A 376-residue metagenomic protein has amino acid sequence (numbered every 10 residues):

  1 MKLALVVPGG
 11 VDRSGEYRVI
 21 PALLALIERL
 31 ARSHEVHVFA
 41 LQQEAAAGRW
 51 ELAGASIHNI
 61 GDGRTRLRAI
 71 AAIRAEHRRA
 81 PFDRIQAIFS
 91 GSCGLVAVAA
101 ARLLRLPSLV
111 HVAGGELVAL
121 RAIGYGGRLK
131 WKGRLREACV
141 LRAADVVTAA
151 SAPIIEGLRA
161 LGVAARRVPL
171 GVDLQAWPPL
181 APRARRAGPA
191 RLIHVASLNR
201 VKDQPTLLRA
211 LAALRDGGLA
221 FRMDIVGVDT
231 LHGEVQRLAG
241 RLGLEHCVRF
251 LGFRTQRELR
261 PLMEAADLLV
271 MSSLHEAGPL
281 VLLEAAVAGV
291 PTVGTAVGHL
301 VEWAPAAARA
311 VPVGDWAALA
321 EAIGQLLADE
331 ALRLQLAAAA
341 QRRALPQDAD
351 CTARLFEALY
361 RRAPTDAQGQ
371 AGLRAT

Functional and structural regions predicted by a protein language model:
A4-V6, T148, A184-K202, L208-L211 (+1 more regions): Conserved donor-binding/catalytic core segment of Leloir-type glycosyltransferases
E16-A22, P107-L109, V118-C139, L174: Nucleotide-sugar donor phosphate/pyrophosphate-binding loop at the beta->alpha transition of glycosyltransferases
R18-P21, A25, A190, S197-A213 (+3 more regions): A conserved mid-protein helix/loop that constitutes part of the nucleotide-sugar donor-binding site
L141, F253-R254, P261-A266: Short alpha-helical donor nucleotide-sugar binding micro-motif in glycosyltransferases
P153, G171: Carbohydrate-associated surface elements
L274: Aromatic "clamp/platform" in nucleotide-sugar-dependent glycosyltransferases that forms part of the donor/acceptor
P291-G294: Short hydrophobic beta-strand element within catalytic cores of glycosyltransferases and related nucleotide-activated
A306-W316, Q325-E330: Conserved acidic donor-binding segment of nucleotide-sugar-dependent glycosyltransferases
